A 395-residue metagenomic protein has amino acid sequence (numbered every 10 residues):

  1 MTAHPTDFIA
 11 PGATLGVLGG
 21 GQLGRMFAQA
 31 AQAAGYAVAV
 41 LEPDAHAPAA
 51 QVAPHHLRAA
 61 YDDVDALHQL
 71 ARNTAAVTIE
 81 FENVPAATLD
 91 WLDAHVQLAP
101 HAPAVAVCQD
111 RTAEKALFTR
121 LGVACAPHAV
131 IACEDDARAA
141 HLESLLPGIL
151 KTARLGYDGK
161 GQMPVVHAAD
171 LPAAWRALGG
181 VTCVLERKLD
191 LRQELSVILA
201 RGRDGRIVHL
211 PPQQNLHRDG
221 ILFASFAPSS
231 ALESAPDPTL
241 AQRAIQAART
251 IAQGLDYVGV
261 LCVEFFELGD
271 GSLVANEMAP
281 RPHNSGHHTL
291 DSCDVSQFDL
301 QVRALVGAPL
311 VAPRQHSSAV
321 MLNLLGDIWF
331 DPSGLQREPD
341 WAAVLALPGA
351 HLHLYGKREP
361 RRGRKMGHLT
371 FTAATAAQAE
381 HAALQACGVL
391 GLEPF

Functional and structural regions predicted by a protein language model:
M1-A116: ATP-binding N-terminal substructure of ATP-dependent carboxylate-amine bond-forming enzymes
A3, R303-F395: Peripheral (often C-terminal) accessory segments that flank ATP-dependent C-N-forming ligase machineries
A13, A126, K160, Q193-L195 (+6 more regions): Change "...and in nucleic-acid phosphodiester-cleaving endonucleases..." to "...and in nucleic-acid processing enzymes
A60-V64, A86, E134-D135, A168 (+1 more regions): Structural motif corresponding to alpha-helix initiation and N-cap regions
H95, H101-M163, A168: A conserved helix-loop-beta module that forms one wall/lid of the active-site cleft in ATP-utilizing catalytic domains
G161, V165-V263, E267-G269: Internal nucleotide-binding/catalytic subdomain
Q242-V263, G269, A279-D331: Active-site "cap" helix and flanking loop/linker of ATP-utilizing ligase/carboxylase catalytic domains
